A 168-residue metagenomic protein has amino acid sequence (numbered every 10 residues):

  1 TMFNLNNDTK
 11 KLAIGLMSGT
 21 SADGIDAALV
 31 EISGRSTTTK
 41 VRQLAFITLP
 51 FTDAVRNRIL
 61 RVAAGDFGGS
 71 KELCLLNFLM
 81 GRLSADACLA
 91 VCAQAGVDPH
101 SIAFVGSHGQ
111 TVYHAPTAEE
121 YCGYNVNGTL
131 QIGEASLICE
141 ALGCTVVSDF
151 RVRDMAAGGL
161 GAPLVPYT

Functional and structural regions predicted by a protein language model:
T1-T168: Short acidic/glycine-rich loops and adjacent helix/strand connectors that line catalytic pockets where negatively
